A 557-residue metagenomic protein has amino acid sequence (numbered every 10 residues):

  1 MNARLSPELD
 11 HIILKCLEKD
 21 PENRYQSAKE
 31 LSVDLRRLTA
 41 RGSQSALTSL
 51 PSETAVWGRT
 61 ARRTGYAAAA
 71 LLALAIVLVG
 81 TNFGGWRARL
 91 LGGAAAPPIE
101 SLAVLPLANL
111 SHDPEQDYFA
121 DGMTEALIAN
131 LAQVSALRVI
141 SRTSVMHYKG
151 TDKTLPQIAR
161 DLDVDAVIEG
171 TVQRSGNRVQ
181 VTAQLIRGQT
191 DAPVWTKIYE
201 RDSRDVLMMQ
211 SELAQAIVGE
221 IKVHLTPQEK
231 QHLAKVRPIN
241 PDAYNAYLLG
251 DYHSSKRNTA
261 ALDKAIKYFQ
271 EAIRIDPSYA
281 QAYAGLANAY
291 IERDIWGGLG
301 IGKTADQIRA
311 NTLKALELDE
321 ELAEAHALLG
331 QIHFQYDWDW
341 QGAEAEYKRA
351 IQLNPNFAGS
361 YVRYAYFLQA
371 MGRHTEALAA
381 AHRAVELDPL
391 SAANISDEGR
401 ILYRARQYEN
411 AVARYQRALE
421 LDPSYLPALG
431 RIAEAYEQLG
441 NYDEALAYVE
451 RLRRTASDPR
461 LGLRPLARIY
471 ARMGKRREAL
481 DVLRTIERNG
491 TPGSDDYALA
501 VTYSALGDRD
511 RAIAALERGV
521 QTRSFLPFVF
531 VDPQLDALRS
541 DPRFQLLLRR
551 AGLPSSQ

Functional and structural regions predicted by a protein language model:
M1-L47: C-terminal lobe helix-coil module of Hanks-type protein kinase domains
L35, I217, I221, L516: Hydrophobic "lid"/C-terminal helical patch of Rossmann-like NAD(P)-dependent dehydrogenase/epimerase domains
R41-R59: Juxtamembrane low-complexity tails/linkers enriched in Ser/Thr-Pro and polybasic
R62-G65, L72-G462, L466, Y470 (+3 more regions): Acidic, proline/glycine-rich low-complexity intrinsically disordered segments
R460-R468, G493-S504: Amphipathic alpha-helical protein-interaction segments enriched in hydrophobic
E517-T522, G552: TPR/TPR-like (Sel1-like) alpha-helical repeat modules
V529-Q557: Terminal, low-structured helical/coil segments at or just beyond the last alpha-helical repeat
